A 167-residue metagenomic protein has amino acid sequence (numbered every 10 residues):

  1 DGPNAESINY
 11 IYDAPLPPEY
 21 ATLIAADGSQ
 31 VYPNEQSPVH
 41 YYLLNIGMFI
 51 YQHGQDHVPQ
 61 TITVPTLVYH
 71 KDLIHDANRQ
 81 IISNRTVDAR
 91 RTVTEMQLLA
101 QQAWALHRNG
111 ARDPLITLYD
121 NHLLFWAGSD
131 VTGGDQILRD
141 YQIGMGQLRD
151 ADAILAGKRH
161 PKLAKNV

Functional and structural regions predicted by a protein language model:
D1-G2: Short glycine- and acidic-rich boundary segments immediately preceding or forming the N-terminal edge of structured
E6-E19: A short acidic-Thr-Gly-centered motif at the start of a beta-strand
P15, M96-L115: Short amphipathic alpha-helices and their capping/turn segments at secondary-structure boundaries
T22-I24: Conserved beta-strand elements of the Class I
A26-H75: Acidic, metal-ligating active-site segments
V58-I82, D130-G146: Short, flexible helix-coil linker/hinge segments at the edges of structured domains or between repeats
N84-L99: Phosphate/oxyanion-binding active-site loops and adjacent basic polyanion-contact surfaces
L118-N121, F125-V167: A two-mode feature
